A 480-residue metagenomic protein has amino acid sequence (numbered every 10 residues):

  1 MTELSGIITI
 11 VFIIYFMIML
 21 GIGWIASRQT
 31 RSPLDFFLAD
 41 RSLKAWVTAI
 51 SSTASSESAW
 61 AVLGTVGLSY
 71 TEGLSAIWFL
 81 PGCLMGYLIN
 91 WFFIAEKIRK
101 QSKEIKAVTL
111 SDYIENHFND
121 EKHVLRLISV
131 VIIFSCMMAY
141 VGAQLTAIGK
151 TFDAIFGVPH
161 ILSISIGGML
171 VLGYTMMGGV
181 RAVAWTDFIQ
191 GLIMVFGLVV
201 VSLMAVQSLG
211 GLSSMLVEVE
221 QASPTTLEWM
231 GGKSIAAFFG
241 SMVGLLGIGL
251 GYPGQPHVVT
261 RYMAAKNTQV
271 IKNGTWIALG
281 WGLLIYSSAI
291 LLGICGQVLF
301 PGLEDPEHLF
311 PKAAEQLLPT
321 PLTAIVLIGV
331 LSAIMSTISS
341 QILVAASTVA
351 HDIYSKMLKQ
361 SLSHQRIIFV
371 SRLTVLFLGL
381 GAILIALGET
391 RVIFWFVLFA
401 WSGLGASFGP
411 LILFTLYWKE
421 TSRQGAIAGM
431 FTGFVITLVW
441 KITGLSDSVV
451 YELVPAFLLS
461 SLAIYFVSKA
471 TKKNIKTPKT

Functional and structural regions predicted by a protein language model:
M1-T480: Membrane-embedded helix-loop-helix hairpins and adjacent transmembrane boundary segments in multi-pass transporters
